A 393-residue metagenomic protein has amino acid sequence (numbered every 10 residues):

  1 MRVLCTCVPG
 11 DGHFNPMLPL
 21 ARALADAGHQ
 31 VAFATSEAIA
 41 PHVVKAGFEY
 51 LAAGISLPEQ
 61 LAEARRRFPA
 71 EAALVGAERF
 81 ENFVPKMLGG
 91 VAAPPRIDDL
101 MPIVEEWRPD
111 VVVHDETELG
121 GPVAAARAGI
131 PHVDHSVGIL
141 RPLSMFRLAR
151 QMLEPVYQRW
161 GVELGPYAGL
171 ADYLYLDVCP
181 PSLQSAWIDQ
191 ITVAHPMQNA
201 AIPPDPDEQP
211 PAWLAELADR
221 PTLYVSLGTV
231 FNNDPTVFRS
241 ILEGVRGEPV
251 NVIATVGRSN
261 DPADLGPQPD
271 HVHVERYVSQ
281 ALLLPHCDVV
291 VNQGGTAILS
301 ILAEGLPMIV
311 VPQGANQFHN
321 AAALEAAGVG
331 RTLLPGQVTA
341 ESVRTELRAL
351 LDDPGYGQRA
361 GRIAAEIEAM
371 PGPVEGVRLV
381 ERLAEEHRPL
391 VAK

Functional and structural regions predicted by a protein language model:
M1-A53: N-terminal subdomain of nucleotide-sugar transferases
A32-N82: Conserved nucleotide-sugar phosphate-binding/catalytic loop shared by glycosyltransferases and other
F33-S36, A40, Q151-T222, L227-N232 (+1 more regions): A nucleotide-sugar donor-handling region in carbohydrate enzymes
I39, E59-L61, P85-L164: Conserved nucleotide-sugar donor-interacting segment of glycosyltransferase catalytic cores, predominantly GT-B
M197-V289, A297-I298, F318: Donor-nucleotide binding loops and adjacent catalytic segments primarily of GT-B fold Leloir glycosyltransferases
V290-N292, P307-N316: Short hydrophobic beta-strand element within catalytic cores of glycosyltransferases and related nucleotide-activated
A315-E346: Change "using UDP/GDP/dTDP sugars" to "using nucleotide sugars
S342-K393: C-terminal amphipathic helix plus adjacent low-complexity, charged tail appended to glycosyltransferase catalytic
